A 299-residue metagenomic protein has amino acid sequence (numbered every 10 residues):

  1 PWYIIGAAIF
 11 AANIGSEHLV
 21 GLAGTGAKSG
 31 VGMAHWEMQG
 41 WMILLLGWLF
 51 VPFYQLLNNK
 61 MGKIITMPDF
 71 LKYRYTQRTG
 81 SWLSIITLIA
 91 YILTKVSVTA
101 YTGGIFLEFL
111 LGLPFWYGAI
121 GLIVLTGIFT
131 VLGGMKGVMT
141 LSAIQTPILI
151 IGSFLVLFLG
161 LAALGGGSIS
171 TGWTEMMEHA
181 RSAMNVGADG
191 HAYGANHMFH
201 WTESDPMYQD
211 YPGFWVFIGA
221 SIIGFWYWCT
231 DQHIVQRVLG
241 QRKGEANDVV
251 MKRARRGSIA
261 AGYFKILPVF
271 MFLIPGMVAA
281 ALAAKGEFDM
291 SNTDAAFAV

Functional and structural regions predicted by a protein language model:
W2-K63, Y208-Y227, D231-L239, G244-E287 (+1 more regions): Membrane-interface helix-loop-helix modules in multi-pass membrane proteins
Y3, A7, S182-Y208, N292-A298: Interfacial loop/helix-cap signal at membrane boundaries in integral membrane proteins
Y3-A8, Y73-Q77, S81, Q145-L159: Small-residue-rich segments of transmembrane alpha-helices in multi-pass membrane proteins, especially helix faces
A11, Q39-I43, T87, L122-L125 (+3 more regions): Transmembrane alpha-helical core residues of multi-pass small-molecule transporters, especially secondary transporters
A34-V131, G219-Y227: Helix-loop-helix module between adjacent transmembrane segments
V51, I92, V96, A100 (+6 more regions): Hydrophobic alpha-helical segments and their helix-loop junctions in multi-pass secondary transporters
K72-Q77, G112, T202-D210, N247-V250 (+1 more regions): Helix-boundary and loop/linker segments of multi-pass membrane transporters
